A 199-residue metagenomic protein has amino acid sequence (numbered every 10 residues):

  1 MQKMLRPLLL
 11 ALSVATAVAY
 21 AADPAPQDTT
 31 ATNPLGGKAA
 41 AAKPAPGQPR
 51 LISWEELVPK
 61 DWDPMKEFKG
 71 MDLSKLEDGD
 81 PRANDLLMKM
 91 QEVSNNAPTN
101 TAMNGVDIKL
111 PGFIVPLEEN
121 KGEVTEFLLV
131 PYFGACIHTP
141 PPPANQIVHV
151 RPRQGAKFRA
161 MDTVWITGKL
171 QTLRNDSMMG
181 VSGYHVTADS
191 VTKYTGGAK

Functional and structural regions predicted by a protein language model:
M1-P7: Positively charged n-region of N-terminal signal peptides that target proteins for export
P7-A17: Bacterial N-terminal signal peptides
A21-K199: OB-fold and OB-like single-stranded nucleic-acid-recognition modules and their adjacent interaction interfaces
